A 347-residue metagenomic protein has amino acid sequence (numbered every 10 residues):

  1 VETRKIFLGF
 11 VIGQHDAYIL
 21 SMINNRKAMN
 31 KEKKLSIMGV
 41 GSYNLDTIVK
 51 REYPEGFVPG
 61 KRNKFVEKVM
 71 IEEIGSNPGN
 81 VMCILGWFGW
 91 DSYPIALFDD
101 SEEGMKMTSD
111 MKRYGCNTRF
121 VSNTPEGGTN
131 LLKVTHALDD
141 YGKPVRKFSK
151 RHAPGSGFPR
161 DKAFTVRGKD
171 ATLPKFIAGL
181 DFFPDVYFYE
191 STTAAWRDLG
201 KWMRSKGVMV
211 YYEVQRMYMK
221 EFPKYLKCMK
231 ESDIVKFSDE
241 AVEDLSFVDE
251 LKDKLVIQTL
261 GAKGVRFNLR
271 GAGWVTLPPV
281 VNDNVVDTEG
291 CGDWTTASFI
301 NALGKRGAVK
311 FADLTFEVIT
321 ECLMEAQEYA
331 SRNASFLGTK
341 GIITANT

Functional and structural regions predicted by a protein language model:
V1-R4, L8-V11: Positively charged N-terminal leader segments that act as targeting/secretion signals
V11, D16-A17: Short hydrophobic alpha-helical segments enriched in small aliphatic residues
Y18, I23-I95, E102-K106, R113-C116: Glycine-rich phosphate/adenosyl-contacting loop at the front of the ribokinase-like
R26, N30-I48, D110-N123, H136-P278 (+4 more regions): Ribokinase/PfkB-type carbohydrate-kinase core domain
F65-E73, P279-G290: Short pre-catalytic strand/loop immediately N-terminal to key active-site residues, enriched for Gly-Thr
M82-I84, V286-L314: Short, small-residue alpha-helix embedded
Y114, A302, Y329, N333: Short alpha-helical functional segments enriched in proximate histidine and acidic residues
